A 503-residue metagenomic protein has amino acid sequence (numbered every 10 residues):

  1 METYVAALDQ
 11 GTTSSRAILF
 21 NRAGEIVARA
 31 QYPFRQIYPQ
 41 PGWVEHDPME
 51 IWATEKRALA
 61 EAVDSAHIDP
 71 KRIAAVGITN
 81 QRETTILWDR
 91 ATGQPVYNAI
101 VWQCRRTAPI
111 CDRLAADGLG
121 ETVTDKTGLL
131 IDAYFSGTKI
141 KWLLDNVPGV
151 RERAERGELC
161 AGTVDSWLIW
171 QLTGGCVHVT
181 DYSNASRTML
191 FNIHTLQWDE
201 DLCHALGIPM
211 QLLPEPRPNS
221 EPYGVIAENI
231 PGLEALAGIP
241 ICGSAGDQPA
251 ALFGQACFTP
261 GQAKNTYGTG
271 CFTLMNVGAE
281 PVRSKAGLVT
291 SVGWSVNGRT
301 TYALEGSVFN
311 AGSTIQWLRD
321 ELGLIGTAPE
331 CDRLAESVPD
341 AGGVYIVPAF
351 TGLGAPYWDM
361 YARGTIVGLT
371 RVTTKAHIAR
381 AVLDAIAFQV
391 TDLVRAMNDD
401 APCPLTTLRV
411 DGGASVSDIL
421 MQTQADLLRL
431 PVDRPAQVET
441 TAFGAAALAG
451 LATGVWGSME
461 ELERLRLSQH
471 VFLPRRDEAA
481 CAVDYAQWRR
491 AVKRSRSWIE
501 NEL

Functional and structural regions predicted by a protein language model:
M1-Y97, D125, P231-P240, L428-V432 (+2 more regions): N-terminal glycine/serine-rich phosphate-binding loop of ATP-dependent small-molecule kinases, especially carbohydrate
A6-L8, R22, A108, L114-H178 (+4 more regions): Active-site core segments that coordinate phosphate-bearing ligands/cofactors across diverse enzyme families
Y32-F34, P218, W294, P474: Active-site donor-binding loop signature of nucleotide-sugar glycosyltransferases
D64-V101, L130-S136, I169-N192, R217-P218 (+1 more regions): Short beta-strand-loop/turn "lid" adjacent to the catalytic site in phosphate-handling enzymes
C104: Carbohydrate-associated surface elements
L206-E221: A conserved helix-loop-beta module that forms one wall/lid of the active-site cleft in ATP-utilizing catalytic domains
